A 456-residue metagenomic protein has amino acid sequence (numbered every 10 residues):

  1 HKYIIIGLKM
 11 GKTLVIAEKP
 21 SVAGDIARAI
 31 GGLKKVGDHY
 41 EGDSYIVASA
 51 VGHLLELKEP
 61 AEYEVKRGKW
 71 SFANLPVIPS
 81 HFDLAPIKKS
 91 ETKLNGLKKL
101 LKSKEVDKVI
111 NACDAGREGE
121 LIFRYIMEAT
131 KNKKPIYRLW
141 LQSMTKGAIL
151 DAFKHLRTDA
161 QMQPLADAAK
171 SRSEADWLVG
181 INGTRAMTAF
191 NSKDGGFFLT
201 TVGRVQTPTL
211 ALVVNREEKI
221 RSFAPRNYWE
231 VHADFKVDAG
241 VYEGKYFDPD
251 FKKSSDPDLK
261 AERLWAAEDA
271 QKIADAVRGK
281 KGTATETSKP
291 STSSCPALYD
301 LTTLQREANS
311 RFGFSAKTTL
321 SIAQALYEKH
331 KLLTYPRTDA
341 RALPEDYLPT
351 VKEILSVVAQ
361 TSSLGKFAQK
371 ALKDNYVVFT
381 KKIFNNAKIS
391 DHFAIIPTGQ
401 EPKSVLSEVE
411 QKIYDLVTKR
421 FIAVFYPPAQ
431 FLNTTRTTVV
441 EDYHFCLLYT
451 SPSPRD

Functional and structural regions predicted by a protein language model:
Y3-I181: Intrinsically disordered, low-complexity regulatory segments
G11-K12, I110-A115, D194-L199, S288-A297 (+3 more regions): Conserved short loop/turn motifs at secondary-structure junctions
I16-E18, A50, A112-D114, D234 (+6 more regions): Generic beta-strand/beta-sheet core signal
I46, L54-I87, K99, F197-Q324 (+6 more regions): Long, highly charged, low-complexity internal segments
Q142-A148, L301-T302, I322-L333, R337: Short, conserved phosphate-binding/catalytic loop or strand-edge motifs used in phosphoryl-/nucleotidyl-transfer
I149-Y228: C-terminal or mid-to-C-terminal helical accessory/interaction module adjacent to the motor/catalytic core
A166-A169, D176-L178, K329-D415, S451: Extended, highly charged linker/hinge segments and catalytic-adjacent loops that couple domains and form adaptable
P452-D456: A short, hydrophobic C-terminal helix/tail in secreted or cell-surface proteins
